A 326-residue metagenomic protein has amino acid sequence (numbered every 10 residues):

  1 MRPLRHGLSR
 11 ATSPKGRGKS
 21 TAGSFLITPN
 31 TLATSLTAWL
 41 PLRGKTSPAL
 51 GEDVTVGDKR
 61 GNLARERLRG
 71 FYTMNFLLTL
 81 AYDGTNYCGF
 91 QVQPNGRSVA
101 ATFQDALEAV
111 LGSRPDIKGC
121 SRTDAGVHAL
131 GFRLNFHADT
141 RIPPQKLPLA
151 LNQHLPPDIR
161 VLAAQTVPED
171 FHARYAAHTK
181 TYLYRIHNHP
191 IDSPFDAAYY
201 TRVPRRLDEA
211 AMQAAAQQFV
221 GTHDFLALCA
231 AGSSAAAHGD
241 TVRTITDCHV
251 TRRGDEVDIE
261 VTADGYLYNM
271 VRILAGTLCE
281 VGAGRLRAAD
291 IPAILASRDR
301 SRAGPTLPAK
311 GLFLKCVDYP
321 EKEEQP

Functional and structural regions predicted by a protein language model:
M1, G16-G18, A38, R43-T46 (+2 more regions): Glycine-biased, low-complexity coil/linker segments
S13-P14, A64: Flexible loop/turn and low-complexity linker elements, especially glycine-anchored beta turns and charged/proline-rich
G23, L50-E52, G70: Generic short amphipathic/hydrophobic targeting helices enriched at N-termini, encompassing Sec-type signal peptides
G23-W39, R43, G61, R65-L68: N-terminal, intrinsically disordered charge-dense segments
G70-P326: Structured-RNA-binding interfaces characteristic of tRNA pseudouridine synthases
